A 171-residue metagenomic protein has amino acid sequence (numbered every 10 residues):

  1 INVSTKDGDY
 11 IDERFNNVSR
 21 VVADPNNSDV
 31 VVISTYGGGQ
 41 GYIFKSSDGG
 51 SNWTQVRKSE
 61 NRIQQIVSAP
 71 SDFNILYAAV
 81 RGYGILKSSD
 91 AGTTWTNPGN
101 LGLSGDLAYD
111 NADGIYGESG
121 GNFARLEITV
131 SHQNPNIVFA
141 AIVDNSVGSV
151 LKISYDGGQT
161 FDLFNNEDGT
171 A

Functional and structural regions predicted by a protein language model:
I1-A171: Extracellular glycan-interacting surfaces
